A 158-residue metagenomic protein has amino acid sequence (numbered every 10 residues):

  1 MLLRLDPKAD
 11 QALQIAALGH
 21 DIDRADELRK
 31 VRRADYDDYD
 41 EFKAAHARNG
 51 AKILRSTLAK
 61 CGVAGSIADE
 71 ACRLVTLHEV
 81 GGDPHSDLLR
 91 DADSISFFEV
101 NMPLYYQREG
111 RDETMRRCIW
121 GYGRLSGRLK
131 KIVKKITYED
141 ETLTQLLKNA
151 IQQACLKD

Functional and structural regions predicted by a protein language model:
M1, A44-C61: An active-site-proximal "capping" alpha-helix that borders the catalytic cofactor pocket
M1-D10, G19, V63, H78-D158: Divalent metal-dependent phosphate-bond-processing catalytic cores, especially two-metal-ion Mg2+/Mn2+ enzymes that act
D10-D35, G50, L54, C72-E79 (+1 more regions): His-Asp-centered metal-binding catalytic motifs of divalent-metal-dependent phosphohydrolases/nucleases
L13-Q14, A44-A51, L89, C118: Hydrophobic alpha-helical segments
Y36-K43: Short histidine-centered catalytic/ligand-binding loop motif
